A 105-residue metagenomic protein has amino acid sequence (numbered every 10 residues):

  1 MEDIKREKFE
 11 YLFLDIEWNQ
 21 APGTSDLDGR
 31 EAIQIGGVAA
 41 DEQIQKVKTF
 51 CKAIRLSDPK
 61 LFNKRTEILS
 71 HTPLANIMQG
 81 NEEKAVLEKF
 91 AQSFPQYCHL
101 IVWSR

Functional and structural regions predicted by a protein language model:
D3, E7-R105: Conserved non-catalytic scaffold segment of RNase H-like nuclease domains
